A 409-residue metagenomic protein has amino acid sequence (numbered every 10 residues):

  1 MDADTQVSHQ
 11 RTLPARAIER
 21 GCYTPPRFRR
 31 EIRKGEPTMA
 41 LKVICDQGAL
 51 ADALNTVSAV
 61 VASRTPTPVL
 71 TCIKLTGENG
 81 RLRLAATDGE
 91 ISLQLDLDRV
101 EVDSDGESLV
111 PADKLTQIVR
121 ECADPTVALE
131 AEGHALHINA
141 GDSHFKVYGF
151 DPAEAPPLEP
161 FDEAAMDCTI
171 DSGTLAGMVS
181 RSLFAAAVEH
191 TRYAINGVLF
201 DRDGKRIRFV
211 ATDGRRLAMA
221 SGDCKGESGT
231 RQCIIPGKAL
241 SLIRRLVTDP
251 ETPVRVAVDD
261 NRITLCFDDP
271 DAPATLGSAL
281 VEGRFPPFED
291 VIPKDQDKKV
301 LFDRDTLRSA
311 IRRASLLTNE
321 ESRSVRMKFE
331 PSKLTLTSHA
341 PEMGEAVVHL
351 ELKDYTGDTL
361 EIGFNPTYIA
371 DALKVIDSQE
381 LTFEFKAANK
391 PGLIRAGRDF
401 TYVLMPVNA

Functional and structural regions predicted by a protein language model:
T5-A409: Structural preference for solvent-exposed beta-strand-turn elements and adjacent flexible terminal/loop segments within
